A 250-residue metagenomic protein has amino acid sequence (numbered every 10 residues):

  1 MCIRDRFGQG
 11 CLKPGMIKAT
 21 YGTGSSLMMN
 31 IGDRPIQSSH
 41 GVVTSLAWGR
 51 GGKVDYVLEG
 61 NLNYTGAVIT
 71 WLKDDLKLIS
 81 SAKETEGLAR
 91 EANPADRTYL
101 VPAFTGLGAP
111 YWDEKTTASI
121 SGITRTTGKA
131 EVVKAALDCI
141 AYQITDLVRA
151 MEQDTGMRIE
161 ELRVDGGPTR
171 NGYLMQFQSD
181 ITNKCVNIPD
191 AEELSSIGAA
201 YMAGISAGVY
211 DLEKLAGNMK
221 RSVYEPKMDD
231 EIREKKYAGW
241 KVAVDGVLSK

Functional and structural regions predicted by a protein language model:
M1-I3: Short, small-residue-biased leader/transition segments that mark boundaries at the very start of proteins
D5-R6, A199: Small residues (Ala/Gly/Ser/Thr
R6-F7, M28: Generic hydrophobic alpha-helical membrane-span motif
F7-G10, G15: Acidic catalytic cores of enzymes that act on phosphate-bearing nucleotides/polynucleotides
P14-A19, I36: Conserved ATP-binding loop and adjacent catalytic segment of the adenylate-forming AMP-binding
S25: Active-site PLP attachment segment
M29-K250: Glycine/Thr-rich phosphate-binding loops that ligate phosphate moieties of nucleotide and other phosphorylated ligands
